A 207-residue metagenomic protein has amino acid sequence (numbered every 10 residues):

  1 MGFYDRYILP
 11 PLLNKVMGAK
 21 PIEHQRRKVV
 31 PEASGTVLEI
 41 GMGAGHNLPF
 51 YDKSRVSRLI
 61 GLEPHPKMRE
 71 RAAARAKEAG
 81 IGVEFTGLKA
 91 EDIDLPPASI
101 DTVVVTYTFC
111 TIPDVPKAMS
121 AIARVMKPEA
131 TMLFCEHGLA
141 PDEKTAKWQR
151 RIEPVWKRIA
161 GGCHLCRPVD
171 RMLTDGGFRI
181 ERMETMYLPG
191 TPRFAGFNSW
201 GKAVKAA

Functional and structural regions predicted by a protein language model:
V16-T36, H46-F50: Conserved alpha-helix/loop element of class I SAM-dependent methyltransferases that forms part of the SAM/SAH-binding
L38-I40, A44-D92: Class I SAM-dependent methyltransferase SAM/SAH-binding core
E91-V103: A short acidic, Gly/Pro-enriched loop at the edge of an enzyme's catalytic core that lines a small-molecule cofactor
D101-V115: A short SAM/SAH-binding and catalytic strip from SAM-dependent methyltransferases
P116-T131: A short glycine-rich, Lys/Arg-flanked "PGG" loop and its adjoining helix->strand segment in the class I
L133-V155, A160: Conserved class I S-adenosyl-L-methionine
G161-G177: Short alpha-helix
T185-A207: Core SAM-dependent methyltransferase catalytic element
